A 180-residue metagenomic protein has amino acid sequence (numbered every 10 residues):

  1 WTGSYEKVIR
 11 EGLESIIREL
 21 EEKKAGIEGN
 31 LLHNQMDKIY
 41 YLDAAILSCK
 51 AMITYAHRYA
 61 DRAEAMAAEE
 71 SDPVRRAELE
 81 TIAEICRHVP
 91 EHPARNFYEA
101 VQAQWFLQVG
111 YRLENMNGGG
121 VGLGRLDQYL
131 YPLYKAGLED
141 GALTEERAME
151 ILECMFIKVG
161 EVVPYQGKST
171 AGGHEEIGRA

Functional and structural regions predicted by a protein language model:
W1-E69, I82-I85, V89-P93, Q108-Y111: Polar/charged low-complexity regulatory segments
E6-R10, E78-L126, P132: Catalytic alpha/beta core of large soluble enzyme barrels
D43, P73-E84, A148-E150: Short, charged, amphipathic alpha-helical segments
A63-A77, L133-R147: Inter-helical turn/loop segments and adjacent helix faces that build the functional surface of alpha-helical bundle
I151-M155: Small-residue helix-packing and pore-constriction motifs in hydrophobic alpha-helices
G173-E176: Histidine/acidic residue-rich metal-binding segments in metalloenzymes
A180: Conserved small/polar residues in nucleotide/adenosyl-binding loops
